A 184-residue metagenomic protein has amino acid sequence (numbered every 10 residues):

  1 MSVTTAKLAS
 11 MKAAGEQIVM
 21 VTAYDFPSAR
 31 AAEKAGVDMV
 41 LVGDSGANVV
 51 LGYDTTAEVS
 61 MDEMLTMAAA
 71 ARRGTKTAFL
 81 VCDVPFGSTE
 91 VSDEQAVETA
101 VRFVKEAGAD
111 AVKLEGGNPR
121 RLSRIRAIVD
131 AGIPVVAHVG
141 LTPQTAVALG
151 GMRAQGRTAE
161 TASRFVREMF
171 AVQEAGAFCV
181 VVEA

Functional and structural regions predicted by a protein language model:
S2-A184: Alpha/beta enzyme core
